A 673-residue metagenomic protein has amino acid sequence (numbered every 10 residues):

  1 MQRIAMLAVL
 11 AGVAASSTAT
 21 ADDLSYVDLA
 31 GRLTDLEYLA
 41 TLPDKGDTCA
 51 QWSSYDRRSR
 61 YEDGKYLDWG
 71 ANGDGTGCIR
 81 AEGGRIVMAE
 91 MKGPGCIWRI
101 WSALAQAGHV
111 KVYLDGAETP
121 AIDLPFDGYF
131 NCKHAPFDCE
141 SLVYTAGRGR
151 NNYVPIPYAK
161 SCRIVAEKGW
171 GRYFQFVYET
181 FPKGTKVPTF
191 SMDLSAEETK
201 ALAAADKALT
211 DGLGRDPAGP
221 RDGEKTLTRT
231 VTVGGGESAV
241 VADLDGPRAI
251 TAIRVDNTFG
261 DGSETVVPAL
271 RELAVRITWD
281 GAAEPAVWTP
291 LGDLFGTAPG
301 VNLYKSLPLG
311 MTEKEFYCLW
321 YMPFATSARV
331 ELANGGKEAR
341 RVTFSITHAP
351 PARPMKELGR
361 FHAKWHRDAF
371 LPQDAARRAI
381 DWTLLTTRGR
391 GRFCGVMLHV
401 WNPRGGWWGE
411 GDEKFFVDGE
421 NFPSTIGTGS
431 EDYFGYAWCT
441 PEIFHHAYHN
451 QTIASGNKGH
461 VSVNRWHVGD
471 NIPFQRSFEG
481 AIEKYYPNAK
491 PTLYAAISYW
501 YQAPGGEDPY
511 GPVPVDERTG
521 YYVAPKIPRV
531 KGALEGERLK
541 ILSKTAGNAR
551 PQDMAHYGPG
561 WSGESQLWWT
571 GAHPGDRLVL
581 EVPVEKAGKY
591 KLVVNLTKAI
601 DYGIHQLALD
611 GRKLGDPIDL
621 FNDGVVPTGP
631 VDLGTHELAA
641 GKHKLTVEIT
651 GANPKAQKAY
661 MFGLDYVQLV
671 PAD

Functional and structural regions predicted by a protein language model:
A5-A15: Bacterial N-terminal signal peptides
V9, P43, Y61, L67-D74 (+27 more regions): Generic detector of intrinsically disordered, low-complexity, polar/charged segments
S16-A21: Boundary at the C-terminal end of the N-terminal hydrophobic targeting segment
D22-P525: Beta-strand-centric surfaces of beta-sandwich/beta-rich domains
E413, V417, S424, E517-D673: Extracytoplasmic
